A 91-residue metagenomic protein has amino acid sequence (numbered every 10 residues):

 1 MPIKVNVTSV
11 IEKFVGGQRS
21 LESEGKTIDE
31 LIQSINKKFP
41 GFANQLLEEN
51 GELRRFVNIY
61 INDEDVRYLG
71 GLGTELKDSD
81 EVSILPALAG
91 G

Functional and structural regions predicted by a protein language model:
M1-G90: Ubiquitin-like/PB1-type beta-grasp interaction modules and other compact soluble beta-rich domains
